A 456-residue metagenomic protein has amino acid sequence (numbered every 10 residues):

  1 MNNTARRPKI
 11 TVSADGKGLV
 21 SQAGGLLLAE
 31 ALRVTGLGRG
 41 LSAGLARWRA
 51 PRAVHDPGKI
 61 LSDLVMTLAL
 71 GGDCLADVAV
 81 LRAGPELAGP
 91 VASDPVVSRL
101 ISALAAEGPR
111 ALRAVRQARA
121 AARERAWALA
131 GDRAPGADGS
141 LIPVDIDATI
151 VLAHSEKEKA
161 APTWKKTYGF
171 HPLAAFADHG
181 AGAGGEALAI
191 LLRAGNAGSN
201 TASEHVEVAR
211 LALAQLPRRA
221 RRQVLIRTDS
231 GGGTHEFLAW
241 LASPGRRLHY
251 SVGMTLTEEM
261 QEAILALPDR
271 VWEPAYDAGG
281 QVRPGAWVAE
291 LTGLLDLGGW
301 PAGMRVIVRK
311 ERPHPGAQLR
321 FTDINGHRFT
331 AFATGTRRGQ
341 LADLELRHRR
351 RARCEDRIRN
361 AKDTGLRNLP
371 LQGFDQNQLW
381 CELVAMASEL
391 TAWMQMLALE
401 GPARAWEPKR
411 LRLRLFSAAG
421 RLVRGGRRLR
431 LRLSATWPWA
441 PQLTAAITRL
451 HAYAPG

Functional and structural regions predicted by a protein language model:
M1-G169, A174-G198, S203-R219, Q395 (+1 more regions): Dynamic "connector" segments at or just before major functional cores
N2-I10, A14-K17, H249-K362, A445-G456: An anionic, glycine-rich sequence signature occurring as long contiguous blocks
A31, D63-L64, V78, S93 (+9 more regions): Short, conserved catalytic/metal-binding motifs centered on acidic residues
A31, V78, Q340-M394: Short amphipathic alpha-helical "interface-anchor" segments enriched in bulky aromatics
L87-A88, V151-A153, N196-S199, G232-E236 (+7 more regions): Flexible loop/turn segments at secondary-structure boundaries
T149-V151, A194-A197, T255-T257, R312-H314 (+8 more regions): Short, glycine-/Ser/Thr-/acidic-enriched flexible segments
S199-E259: Domain-level cores of phosphate- or acyl-group-handling catalytic modules
R367-W437, L443: Basic, amphipathic alpha-helical segments enriched in Lys/Arg and hydrophobic/aromatic residues
